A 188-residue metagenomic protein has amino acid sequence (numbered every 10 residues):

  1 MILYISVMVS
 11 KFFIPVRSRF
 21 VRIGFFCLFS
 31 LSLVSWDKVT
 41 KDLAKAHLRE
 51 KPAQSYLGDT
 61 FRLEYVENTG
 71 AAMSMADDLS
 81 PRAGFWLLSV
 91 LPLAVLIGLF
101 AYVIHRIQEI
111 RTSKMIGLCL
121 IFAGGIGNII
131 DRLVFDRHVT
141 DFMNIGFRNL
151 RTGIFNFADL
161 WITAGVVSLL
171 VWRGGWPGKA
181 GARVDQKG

Functional and structural regions predicted by a protein language model:
I2-G188: Alpha-helical transmembrane bundles and membrane-interface segments of multipass inner-membrane proteins
